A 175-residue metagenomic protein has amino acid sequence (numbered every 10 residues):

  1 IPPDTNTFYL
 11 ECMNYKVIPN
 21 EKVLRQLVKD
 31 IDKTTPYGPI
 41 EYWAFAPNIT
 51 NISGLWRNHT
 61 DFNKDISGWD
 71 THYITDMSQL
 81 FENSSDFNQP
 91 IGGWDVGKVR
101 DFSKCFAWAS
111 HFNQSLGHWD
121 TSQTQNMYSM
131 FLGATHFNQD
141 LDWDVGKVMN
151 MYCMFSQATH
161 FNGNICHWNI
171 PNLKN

Functional and structural regions predicted by a protein language model:
I1-N175: Negatively charged
